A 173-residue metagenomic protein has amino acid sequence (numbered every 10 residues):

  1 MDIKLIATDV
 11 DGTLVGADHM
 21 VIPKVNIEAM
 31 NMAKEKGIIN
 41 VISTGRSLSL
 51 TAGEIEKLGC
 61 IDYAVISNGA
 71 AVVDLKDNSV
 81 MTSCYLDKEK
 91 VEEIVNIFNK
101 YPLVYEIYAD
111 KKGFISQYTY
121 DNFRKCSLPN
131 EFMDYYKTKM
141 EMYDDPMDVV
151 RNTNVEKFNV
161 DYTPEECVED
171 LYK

Functional and structural regions predicted by a protein language model:
D2-H19, I94: Asp-based phosphoryl-transfer active-site loop
D11, G69, T163: Flexible loop residues that form catalytic and substrate-binding hotspots at small-molecule/glycan-binding clefts
T13-V21, P129-Y135: An N-terminal domain-start capping segment
K24-P129: Active-site phosphate-binding/coordination module
Y101, Y108-K173: Conserved acidic, metal-coordinating active-site core of Asp-based, Mg2+-dependent phosphoryl-transfer enzymes
